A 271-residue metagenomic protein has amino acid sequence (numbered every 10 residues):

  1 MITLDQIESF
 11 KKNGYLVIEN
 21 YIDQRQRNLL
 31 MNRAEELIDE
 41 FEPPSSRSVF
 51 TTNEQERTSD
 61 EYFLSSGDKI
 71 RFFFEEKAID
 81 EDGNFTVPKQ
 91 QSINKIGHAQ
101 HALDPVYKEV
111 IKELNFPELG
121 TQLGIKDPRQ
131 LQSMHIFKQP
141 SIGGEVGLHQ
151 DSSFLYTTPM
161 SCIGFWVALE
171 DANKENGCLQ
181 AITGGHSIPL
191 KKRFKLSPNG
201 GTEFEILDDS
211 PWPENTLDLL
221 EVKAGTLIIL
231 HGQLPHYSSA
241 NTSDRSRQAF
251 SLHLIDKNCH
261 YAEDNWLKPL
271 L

Functional and structural regions predicted by a protein language model:
I2-K11, E19-E145, N265: Non-heme Fe(II)-dependent double-stranded beta-helix
S9, L219-E221: Residue-level "contact hotspot" at macromolecular interaction interfaces
Q24, F154, H236: Glycine-rich nucleotide phosphate-binding loop and flanking beta-alpha elements of Rossmann-like dinucleotide-binding
R25, E221-T226: A short, structured loop/turn motif at beta-sheet edges
E40-S48, R57-T58, S65-K69, C178-A181 (+3 more regions): Non-heme Fe(II)/2-oxoglutarate
A99, L103-V106, P117-T121, R129 (+2 more regions): Catalytic core of non-heme Fe(II) oxygenases with the double-stranded beta-helix
S133-H135, F165-V167, F250-L254: A structural signal for short, well-ordered beta-strand segments
